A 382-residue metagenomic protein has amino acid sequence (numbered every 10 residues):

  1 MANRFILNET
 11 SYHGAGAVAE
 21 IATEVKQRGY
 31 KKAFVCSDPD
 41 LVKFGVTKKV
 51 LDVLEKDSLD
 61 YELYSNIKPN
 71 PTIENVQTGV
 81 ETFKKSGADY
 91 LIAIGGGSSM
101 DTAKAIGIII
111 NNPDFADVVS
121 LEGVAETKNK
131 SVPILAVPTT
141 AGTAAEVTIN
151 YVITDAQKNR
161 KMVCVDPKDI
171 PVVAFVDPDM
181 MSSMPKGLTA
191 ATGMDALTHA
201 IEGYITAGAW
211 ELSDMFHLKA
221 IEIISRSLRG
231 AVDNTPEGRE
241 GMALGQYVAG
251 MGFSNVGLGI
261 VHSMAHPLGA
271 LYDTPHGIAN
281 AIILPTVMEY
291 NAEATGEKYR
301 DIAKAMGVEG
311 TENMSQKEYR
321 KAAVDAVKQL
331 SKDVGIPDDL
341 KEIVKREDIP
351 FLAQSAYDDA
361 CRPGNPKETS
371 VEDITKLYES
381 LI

Functional and structural regions predicted by a protein language model:
M1-Y64: An N-terminal, well-structured beta->alpha segment
V18-I21, K43-V46, I73-V76, S99-A103 (+3 more regions): Short glycine/serine/threonine-rich phosphate/pyrophosphate-binding segments that cradle anionic phosphate groups
V42-F115, R229-R239: N-terminal small/polar loop signature for handling phosphorylated ligands or for N-terminal nucleophile
E74-D179: Glycine/threonine-rich beta-strand-loop-alpha-helix active-site module that forms ligand/phosphate-binding
N150-V256, E372: Carboxylate- and glycine-rich phosphate/diphosphate-binding segment that chelates Mg2+/Mn2+
P267-M306: Catalytic phosphate/nucleotide-handling subdomain of diverse soluble enzymes
Y299, E309-I382: C-terminal charged capping/lid subdomain of soluble metabolic enzymes
